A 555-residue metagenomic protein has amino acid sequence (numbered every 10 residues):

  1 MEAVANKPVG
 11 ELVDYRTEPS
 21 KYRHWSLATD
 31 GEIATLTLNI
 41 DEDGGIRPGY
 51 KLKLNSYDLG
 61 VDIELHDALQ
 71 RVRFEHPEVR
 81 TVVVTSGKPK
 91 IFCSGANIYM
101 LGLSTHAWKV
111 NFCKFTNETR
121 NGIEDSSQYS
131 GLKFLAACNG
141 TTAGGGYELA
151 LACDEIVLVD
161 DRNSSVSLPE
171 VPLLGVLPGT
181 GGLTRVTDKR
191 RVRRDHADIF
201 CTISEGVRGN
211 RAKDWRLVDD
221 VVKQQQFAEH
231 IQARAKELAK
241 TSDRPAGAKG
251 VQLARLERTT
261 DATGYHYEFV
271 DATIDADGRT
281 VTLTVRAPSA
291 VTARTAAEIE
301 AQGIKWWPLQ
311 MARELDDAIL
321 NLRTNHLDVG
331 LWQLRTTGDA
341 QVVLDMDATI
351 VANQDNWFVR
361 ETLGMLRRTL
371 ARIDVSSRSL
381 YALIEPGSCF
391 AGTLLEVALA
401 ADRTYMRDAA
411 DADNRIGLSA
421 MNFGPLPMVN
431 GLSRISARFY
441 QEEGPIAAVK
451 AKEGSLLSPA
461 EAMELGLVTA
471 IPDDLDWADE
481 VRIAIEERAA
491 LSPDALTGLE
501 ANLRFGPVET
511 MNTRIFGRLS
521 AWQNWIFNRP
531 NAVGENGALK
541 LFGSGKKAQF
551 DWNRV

Functional and structural regions predicted by a protein language model:
M1-R80, S86-S94, W108-V110, T119 (+8 more regions): C-terminal alpha-helix plus adjacent terminal tail
G95-A107, N111, F115-Y129, C138-R211 (+3 more regions): Hydrophobic, small-residue-rich alpha-helical packing segments that form membrane-like cores
S130-T142, S377-G387: A short, small-residue-rich loop immediately preceding and capping a beta-strand
F134, I156-V157, V221, T404-Y405 (+1 more regions): Short, well-ordered beta-strand core segments
A143-A197, A391-V449: CoA-thioester-processing core
